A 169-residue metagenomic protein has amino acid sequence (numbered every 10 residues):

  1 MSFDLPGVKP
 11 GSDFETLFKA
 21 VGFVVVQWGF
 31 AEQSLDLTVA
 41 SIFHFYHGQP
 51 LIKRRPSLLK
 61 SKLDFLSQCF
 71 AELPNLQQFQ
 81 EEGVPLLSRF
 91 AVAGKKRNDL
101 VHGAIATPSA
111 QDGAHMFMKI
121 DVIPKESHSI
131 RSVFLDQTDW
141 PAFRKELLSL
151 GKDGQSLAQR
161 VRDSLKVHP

Functional and structural regions predicted by a protein language model:
M1-V26, F30-P169: Acidic, Ser/Thr/Gly/Pro-rich intrinsically disordered interaction regions
